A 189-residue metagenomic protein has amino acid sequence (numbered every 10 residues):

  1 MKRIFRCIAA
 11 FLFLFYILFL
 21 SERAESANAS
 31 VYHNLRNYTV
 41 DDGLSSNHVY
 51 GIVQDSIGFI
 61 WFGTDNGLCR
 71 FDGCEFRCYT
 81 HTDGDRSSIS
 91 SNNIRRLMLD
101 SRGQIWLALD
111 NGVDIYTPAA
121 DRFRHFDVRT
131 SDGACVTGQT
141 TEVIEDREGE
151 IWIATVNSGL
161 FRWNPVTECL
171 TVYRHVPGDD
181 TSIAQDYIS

Functional and structural regions predicted by a protein language model:
M1-S189: Carboxylate-rich, polar loop motifs that coordinate divalent cations or form catalytic acidic clusters
